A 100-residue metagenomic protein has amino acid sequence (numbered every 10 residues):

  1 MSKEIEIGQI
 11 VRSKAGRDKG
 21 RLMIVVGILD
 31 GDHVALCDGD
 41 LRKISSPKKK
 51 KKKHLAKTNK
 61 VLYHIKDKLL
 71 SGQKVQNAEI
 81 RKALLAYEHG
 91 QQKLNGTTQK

Functional and structural regions predicted by a protein language model:
S2-I7, K14, V25-K100: Ferredoxin-like alpha/beta domains used as RNA- or RNAP-binding modules
I10, R21: Glycine-rich, charged/polar anion/phosphate-binding loops that engage phosphate groups from diverse ligands
G16-K19: Short, charged beta-turn/beta-strand-edge "cap" motif at the junction between a beta-strand and an adjacent loop
